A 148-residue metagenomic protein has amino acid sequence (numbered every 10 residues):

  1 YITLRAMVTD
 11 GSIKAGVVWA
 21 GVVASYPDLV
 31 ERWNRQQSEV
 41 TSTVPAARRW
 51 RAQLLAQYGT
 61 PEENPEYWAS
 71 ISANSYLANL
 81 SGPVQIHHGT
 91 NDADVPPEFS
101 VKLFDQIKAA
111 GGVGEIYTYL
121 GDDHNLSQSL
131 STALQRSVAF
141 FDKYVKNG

Functional and structural regions predicted by a protein language model:
Y1: Short alpha-helical segment within the catalytic ATP-binding CA
L4-P61: Hydrolase active-site cap/lid region
V17-A20, H87, Y119-L120: Alpha/beta-hydrolase-fold catalytic nucleophile elbow
T60-Y76: Active-site nucleophile elbow and catalytic-triad environment of alpha/beta-hydrolase enzymes
S75-N79, N147: Surface-exposed acidic, glycine-flexible loop patches that form ligand/cofactor-binding and adhesion interfaces
L80, I86-H88, D92: Short beta-strand/loop motif that positions the catalytic acidic residue of the alpha/beta-hydrolase fold
D94-G148: C-terminal catalytic histidine-bearing segment of alpha/beta-hydrolase fold enzymes
